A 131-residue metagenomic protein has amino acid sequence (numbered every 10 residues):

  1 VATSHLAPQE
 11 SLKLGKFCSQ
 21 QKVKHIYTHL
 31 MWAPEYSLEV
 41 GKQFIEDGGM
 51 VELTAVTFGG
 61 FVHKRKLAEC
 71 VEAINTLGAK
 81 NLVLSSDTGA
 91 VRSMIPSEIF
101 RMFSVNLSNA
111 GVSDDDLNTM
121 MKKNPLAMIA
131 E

Functional and structural regions predicted by a protein language model:
V1, V51, D87, L117 (+1 more regions): Divalent metal-coordination and catalytic microenvironments
V1-Y36: Divalent metal-binding pocket/active-site signature
A2, K24-I26, G48-E52, N81-V83: Structural preference for beta-strand elements that scaffold enzyme active sites
L6-A7, M31-W32, V56-T57, G89 (+1 more regions): Catalytic metal-binding/acid-base residues of hydrolase active sites
S11-F17, Y36-F44, F61-A73, A90-V105 (+1 more regions): Histidine/acidic-residue-rich catalytic or RNA/ligand-binding cores of hydrolases and nuclease-related proteins
T28-M50: Histidine/lysine/aspartate-rich catalytic loop segments that bind and position anionic ligands
T54, A79-P96: Short acidic/histidine-rich active-site segments
F100-E131: Mid-to-C-terminal alpha-helical segments outside catalytic/metal-binding sites
